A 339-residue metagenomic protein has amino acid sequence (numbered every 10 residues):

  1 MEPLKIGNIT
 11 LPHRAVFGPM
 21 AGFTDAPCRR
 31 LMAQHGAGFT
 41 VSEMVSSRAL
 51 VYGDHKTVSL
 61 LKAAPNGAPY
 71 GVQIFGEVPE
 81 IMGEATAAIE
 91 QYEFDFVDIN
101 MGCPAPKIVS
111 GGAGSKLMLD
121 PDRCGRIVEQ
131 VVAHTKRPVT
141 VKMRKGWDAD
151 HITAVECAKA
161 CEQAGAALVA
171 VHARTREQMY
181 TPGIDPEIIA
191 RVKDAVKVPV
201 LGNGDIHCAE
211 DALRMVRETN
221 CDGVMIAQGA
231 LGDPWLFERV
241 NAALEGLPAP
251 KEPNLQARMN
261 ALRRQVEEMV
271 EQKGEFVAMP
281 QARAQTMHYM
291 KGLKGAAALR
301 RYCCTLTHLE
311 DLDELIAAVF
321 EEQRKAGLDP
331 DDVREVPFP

Functional and structural regions predicted by a protein language model:
M1-P3, L11, A15, A21 (+7 more regions): Alpha/beta catalytic cores of nucleotide-metabolism and tRNA/nucleoside-modifying enzymes
E2-K5, M20-D95: Glycine-rich, positively charged N-terminal anion/phosphate-binding segment
L4-V16, R48-P69, C103-G111, V132-T140 (+1 more regions): N-terminal small/glycine-rich loop or linker at the start of catalytic domains across soluble metabolic enzymes
A15-P19, T40-S42, Y70-I74, V97 (+4 more regions): Hydrophobic faces of well-ordered beta-strands that scaffold small-molecule active sites in alpha/beta enzyme cores
M20-G22, V45-S47, F75-E77, G102-P104 (+4 more regions): Active-site beta-loop-alpha junctions enriched in small/polar residues
Q34, G83-A113, L117, P121-V200 (+2 more regions): Alpha/beta enzyme core
